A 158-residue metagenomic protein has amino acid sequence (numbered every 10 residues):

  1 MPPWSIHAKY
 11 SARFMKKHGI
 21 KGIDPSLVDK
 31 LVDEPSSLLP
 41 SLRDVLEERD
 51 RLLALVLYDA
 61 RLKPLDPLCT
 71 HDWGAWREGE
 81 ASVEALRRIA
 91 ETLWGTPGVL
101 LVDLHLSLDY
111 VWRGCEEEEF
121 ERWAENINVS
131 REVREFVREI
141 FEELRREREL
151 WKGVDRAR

Functional and structural regions predicted by a protein language model:
M1-R158: N-terminal membrane-targeting hydrophobic helices
